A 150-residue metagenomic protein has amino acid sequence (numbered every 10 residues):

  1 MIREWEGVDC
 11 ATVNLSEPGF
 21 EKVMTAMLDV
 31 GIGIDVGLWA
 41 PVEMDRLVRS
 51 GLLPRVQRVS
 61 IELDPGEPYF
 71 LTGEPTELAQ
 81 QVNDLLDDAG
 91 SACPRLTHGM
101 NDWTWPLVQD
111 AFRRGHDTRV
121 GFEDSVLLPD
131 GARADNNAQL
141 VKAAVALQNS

Functional and structural regions predicted by a protein language model:
M1, C10-E123, P129-L140: Catalytic alpha/beta core domains of metabolic enzymes, predominantly
W5: Active-site gating loops and adjacent loop-to-helix segments of metal-dependent hydrolytic enzymes
V145, N149: Expand to "…catalyze enediolate/carbanion chemistry for C-C bond making/breaking, isomerization, decarboxylation
